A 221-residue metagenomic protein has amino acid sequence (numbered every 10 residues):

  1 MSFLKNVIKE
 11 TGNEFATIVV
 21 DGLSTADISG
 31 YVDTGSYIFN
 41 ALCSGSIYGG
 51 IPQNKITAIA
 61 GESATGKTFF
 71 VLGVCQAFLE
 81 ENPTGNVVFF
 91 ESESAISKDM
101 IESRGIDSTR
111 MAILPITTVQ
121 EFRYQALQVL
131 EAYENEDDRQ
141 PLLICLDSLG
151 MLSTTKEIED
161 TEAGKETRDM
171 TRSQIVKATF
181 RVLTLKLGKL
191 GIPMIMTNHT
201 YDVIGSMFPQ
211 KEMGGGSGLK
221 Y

Functional and structural regions predicted by a protein language model:
S2-M111, F122-E131: The Walker A/P-loop phosphate-binding site
L79-E80, R104-M111, D160-D169, Q210-S217: A short alpha->loop->secondary-structure connector
F90, D147, T197-N198: Generic beta-strand/beta-sheet core signal
I96, L152-S153, V203-I204: Catalytic P-loop NTPase motifs of RecA-like helicase/translocase cores
M111-T117: Short acidic-hydrophobic, aromatic-tinged amphipathic segments that line or gate anion-handling sites
T117-G191: Phosphate-binding/switch loop-helix module in NTP-utilizing enzymes
D169-Y221: Phosphate-binding/switch region of NTP-binding enzymes
